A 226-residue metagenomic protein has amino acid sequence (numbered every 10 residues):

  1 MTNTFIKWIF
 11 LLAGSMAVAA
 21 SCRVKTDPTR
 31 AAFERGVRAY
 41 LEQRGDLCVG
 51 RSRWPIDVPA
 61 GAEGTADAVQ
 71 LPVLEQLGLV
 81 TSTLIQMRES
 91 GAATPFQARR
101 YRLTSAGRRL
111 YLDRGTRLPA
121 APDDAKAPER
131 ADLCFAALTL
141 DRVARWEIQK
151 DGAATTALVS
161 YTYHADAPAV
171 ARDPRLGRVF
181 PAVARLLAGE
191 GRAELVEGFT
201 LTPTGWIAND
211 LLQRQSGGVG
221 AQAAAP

Functional and structural regions predicted by a protein language model:
M1-A20: Sec-dependent bacterial lipoprotein signal peptides
C22-K25: Bacterial signal peptide processing site
L41-V73: Post-signal-peptide N-terminal segment of Sec-exported extracytoplasmic proteins
A66-T81, M87: Basic amphipathic alpha-helical segments that dock to polyanions
T81, T156-A167, R185-A223: Short beta-strand edge/turn micro-motifs at domain boundaries
T83-A131: Accessory beta->alpha helical hairpin/"wing" motif in late/C-terminal subdomains of nucleic-acid enzymes
L110-D113, T162-G189: Short, cysteine-centered beta-strand-loop-beta hairpins and adjacent loop/turn segments enriched in charged/polar
R117-T156: Extended amphipathic alpha-helical interaction segments
